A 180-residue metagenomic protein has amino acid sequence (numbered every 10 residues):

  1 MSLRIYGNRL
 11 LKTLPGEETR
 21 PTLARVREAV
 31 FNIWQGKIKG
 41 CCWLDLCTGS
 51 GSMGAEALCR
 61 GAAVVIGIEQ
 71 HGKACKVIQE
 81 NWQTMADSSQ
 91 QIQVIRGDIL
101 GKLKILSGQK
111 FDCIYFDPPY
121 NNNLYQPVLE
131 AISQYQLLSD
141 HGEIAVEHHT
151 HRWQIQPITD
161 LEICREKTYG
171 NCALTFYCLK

Functional and structural regions predicted by a protein language model:
M1-K180: Class I S-adenosyl-L-methionine-dependent methyltransferase catalytic core
